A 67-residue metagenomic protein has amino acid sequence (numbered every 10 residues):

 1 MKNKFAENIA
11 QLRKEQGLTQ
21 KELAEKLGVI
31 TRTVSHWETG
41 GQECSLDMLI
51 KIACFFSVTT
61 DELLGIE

Functional and structural regions predicted by a protein language model:
M1-E15: A short, Lys/Arg-rich alpha-helix, primarily the initiator
I9, L23-A24, V34-W37, L63: Conserved hydrophobic/aromatic packing and binding residues within compact polymer-binding modules
K14, E25, C54: Alpha-helical residues within the helix-turn-helix
G28-E43: Recognition helix of helix-turn-helix/homeodomain-like DNA-binding domains that insert into the DNA major groove
D47-E62: DNA major-groove recognition helix of helix-turn-helix/homeodomain DNA-binding modules
